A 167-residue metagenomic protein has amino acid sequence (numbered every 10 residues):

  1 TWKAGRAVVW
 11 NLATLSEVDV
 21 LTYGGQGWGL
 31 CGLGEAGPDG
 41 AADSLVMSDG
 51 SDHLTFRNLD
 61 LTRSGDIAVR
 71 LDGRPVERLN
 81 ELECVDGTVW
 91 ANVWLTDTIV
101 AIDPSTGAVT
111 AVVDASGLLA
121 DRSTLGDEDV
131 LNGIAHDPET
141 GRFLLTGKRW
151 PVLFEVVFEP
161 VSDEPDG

Functional and structural regions predicted by a protein language model:
T1-A4, L45-S51, A91-L95, L145-R149: Conserved beta-strand positions in repeat-built beta-propeller and related beta-rich domains
T1-G25: Glycine/small-residue-rich loop that forms an oxyanion/phosphate-binding "nest" at active or ligand-binding sites
N11-L15, N58-T62, D103-G107, V157-V161: Short loop/turn segments that connect beta-strands within beta-propeller blades
Y23-S44, G73-D86, L119-P138: Beta-rich, blade/repeat-based domains predominating in secreted/periplasmic proteins but also intracellular
D60-P75, A111-G126: Surface-exposed loop and turn segments in beta-propeller and other repeat-based domains that flank or scaffold
R74-A108: Loop/turn-rich, solvent-exposed surfaces of beta-rich toroidal or solenoidal domains
A135-G167: Blade-level signature of beta-propeller repeat domains, shared across WD40, Kelch, NHL, RCC1 and BNR/Asp-box propellers
